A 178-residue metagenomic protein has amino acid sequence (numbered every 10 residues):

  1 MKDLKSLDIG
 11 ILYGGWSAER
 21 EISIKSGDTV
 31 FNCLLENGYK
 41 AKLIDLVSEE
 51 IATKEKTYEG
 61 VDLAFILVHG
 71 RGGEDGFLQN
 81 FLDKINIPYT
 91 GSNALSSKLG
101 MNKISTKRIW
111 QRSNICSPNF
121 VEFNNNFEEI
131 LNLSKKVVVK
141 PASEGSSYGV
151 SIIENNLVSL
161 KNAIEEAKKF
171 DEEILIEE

Functional and structural regions predicted by a protein language model:
M1-L95, L99-M101, S105, N124-I130: ATP-binding N-terminal substructure of ATP-dependent carboxylate-amine bond-forming enzymes
K2-D3, E129-L131, A142-G145, E166-K169: Solvent-exposed alpha-helices and their adjacent loops that cap or buttress functional pockets in soluble metabolic
N102-V121: Short, glycine-/small-residue-rich phosphate/pyrophosphate-handling segment
W110, L133-V150, D171-E178: ATP-grasp fold ATP-binding core
F123, V150-N155: Short beta-strand-to-turn element immediately C-terminal to the catalytic PLP-Schiff-base lysine in fold type I
N155-E178: Phosphate-binding site of ATP-dependent enzymes
